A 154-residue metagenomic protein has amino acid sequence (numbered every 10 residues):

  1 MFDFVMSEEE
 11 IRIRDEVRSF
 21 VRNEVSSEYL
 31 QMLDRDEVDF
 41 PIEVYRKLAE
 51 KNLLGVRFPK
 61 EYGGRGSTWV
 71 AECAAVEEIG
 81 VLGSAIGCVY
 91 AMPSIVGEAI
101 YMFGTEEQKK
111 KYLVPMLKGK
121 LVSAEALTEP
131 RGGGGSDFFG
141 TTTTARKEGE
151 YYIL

Functional and structural regions predicted by a protein language model:
M1-R14: Intrinsic disorder at enzyme termini
I11, D15, R35-I42, R65 (+2 more regions): An alpha-helix initiation/capping motif
E16-E24, E43-K51: N-terminal glycine-rich anion-binding loops that anchor highly charged ligand groups
S26-D36: C-terminal helix-coil-helix/basic helical segment that borders enzyme active sites and/or dimer interfaces and provides
L33-D34, K60, A126-E129: Short coil/turn segments at secondary-structure boundaries
E50-V122: Internal helix-loop-helix
G64-R65, E107-L154: Glycine-rich, Trp-frequent "lid" loop and neighboring beta-strands that shape and gate the flavin cofactor pocket
